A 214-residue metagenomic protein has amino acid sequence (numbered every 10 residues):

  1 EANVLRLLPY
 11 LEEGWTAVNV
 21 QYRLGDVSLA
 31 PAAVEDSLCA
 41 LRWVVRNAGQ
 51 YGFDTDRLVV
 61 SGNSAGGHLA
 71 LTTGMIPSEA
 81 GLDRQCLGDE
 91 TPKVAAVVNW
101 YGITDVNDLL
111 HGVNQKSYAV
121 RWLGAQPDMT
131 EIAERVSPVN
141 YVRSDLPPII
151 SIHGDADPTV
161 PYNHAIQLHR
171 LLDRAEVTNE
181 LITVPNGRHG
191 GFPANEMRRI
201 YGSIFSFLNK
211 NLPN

Functional and structural regions predicted by a protein language model:
E1-V18: Short amphipathic alpha-helix adjacent to the substrate-entry channel of hydrolases
L11, N114-D128, A156-E180, V184: Active-site-adjacent alpha-helix of alpha/beta-hydrolase-fold enzymes
T16, Q21-G25, I103, P185-G187: Short beta-to-alpha linker loops that shape the active-site pocket of alpha/beta-hydrolase fold enzymes
C39-H111: Primarily recognizes the serine-hydrolase "nucleophile elbow" in alpha/beta-hydrolase and SGNH/GDSL folds
V106, A156-V160, G191: Acidic catalytic loop of the alpha/beta-hydrolase fold
D108-Y141, P147: Mobile cap/lid helix-loop segments that gate and shape the active-site cleft of serine hydrolases
D145, I150-H153, D157: Short beta-strand/loop motif that positions the catalytic acidic residue of the alpha/beta-hydrolase fold
I152, Y162-N214: C-terminal catalytic histidine-bearing segment of alpha/beta-hydrolase fold enzymes
